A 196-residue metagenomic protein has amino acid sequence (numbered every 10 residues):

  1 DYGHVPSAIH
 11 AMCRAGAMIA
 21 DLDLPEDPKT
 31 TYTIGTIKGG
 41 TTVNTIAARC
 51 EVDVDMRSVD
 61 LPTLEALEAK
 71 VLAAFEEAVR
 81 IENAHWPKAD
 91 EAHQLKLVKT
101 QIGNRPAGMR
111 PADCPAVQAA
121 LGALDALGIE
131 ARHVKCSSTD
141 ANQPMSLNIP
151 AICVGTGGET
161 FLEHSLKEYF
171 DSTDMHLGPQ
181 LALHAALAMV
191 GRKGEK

Functional and structural regions predicted by a protein language model:
D1-K196: Metal-dependent amide/peptide-bond hydrolase catalytic core, centered on the "pita-bread" metallohydrolase fold
